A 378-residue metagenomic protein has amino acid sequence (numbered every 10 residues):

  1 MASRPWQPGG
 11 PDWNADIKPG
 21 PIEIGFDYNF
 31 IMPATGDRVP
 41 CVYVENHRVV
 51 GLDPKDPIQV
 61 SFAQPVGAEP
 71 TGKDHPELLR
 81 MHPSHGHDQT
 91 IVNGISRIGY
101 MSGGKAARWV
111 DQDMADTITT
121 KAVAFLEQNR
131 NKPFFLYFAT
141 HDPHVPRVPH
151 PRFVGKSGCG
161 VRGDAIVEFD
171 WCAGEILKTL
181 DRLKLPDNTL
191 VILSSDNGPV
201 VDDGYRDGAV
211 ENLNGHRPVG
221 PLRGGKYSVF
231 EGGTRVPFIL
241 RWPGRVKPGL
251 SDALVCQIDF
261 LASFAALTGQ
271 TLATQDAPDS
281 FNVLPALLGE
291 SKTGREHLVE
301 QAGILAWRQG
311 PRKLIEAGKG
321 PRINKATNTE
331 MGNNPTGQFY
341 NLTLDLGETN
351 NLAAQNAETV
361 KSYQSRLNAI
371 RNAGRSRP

Functional and structural regions predicted by a protein language model:
M1-G104: Catalytic-site neighborhoods of secreted/periplasmic enzymes that process anionic sulfate/phosphate groups
Q7-D37, G51-L52, P199-E231, R245-Q338 (+2 more regions): C-terminal cap/loop subdomain of S1 sulfatases and analogous C-terminal strand-loop tails that border
I24-D27, N129-L136, L185-V191, R235-V236 (+2 more regions): Loop/turn elements at helix/coil->beta-strand transitions in domains of secreted/extracellular proteins
V39, E45-R48, A122-D164, V200-D202 (+1 more regions): Active-site His/acidic residue clusters
H75-T90, G94-G99, D111, A122 (+7 more regions): Long, internal low-complexity/basic segments
E77-P151: Anion-binding catalytic surfaces of enzymes that hydrolyze or transfer phosphate/sulfate esters
I95-A107, P151-K156, R241-R245, T343-E348: Short glycine/proline-rich turn/loop motifs
E168-R206: Metal-dependent active-site segment of extracytoplasmic phospho-/sulfohydrolases and closely related
